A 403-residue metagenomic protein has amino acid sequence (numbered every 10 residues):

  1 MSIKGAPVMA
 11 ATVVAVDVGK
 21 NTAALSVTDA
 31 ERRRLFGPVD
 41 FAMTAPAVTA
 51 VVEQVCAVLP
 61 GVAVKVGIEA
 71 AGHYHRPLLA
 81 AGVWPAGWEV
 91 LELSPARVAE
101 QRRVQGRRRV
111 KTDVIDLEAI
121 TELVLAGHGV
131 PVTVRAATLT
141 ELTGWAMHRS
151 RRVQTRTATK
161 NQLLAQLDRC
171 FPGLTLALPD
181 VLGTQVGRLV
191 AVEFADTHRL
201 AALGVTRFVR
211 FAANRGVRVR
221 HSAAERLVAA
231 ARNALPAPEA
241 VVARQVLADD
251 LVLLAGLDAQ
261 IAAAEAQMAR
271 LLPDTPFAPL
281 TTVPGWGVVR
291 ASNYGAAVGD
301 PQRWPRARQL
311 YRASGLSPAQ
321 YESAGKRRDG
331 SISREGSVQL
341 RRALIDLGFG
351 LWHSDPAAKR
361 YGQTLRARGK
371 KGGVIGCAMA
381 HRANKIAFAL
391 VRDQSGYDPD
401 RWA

Functional and structural regions predicted by a protein language model:
M1-A403: A detector of single, family-specific signature residues that are central to catalytic or substrate-handling motifs
